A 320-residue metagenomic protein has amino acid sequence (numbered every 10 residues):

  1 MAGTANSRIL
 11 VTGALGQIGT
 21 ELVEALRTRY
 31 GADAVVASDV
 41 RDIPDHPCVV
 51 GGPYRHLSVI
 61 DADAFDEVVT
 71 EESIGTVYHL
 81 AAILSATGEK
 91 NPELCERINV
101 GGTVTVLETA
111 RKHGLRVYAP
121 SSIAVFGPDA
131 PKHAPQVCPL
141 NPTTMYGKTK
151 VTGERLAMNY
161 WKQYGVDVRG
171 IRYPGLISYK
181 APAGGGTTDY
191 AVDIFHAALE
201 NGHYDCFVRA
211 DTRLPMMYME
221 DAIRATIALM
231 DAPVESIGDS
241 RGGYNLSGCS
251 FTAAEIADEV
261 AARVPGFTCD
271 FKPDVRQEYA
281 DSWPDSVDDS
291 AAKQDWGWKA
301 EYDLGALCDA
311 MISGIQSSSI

Functional and structural regions predicted by a protein language model:
I9-T28: N-terminal Rossmann NAD(P)H-binding glycine-rich loop of SDR-like oxidoreductase domains
V59-I98: NAD(P)H-binding glycine-rich loop region in Rossmannoid oxidoreductase-like domains and their noncatalytic homologs
G88, Y173-A183, D193-M217, D221 (+1 more regions): A conserved pocket-lining segment of Rossmann-fold NAD(P)-dependent short-chain dehydrogenase/reductase
V104-M145: Conserved Rossmann-fold NAD(P)-dependent oxidoreductase catalytic core, especially the SDR/UDP-sugar
S122, E154-K180: Conserved beta-loop-beta element that borders a ligand/cofactor-binding pocket
F126-G127, N141-M145, R169-T188: Flexible, glycine-rich beta-alpha linker
T149: Active-site helix of classical SDR
F207-R209, L214-I320: C-terminal substrate-binding subdomain of Rossmann-fold SDR/epimerase-dehydratase oxidoreductases
